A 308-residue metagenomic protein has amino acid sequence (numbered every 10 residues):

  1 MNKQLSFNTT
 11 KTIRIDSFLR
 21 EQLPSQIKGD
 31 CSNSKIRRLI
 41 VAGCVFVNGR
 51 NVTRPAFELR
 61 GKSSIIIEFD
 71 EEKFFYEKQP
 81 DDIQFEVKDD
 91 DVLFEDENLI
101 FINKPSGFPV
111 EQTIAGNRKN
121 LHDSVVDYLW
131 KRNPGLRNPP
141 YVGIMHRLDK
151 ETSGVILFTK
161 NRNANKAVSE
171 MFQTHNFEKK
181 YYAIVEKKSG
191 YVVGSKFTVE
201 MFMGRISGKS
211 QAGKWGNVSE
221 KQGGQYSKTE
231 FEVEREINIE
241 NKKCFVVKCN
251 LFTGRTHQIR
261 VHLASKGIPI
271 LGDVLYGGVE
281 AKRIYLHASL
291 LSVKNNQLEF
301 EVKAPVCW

Functional and structural regions predicted by a protein language model:
N2-W308: RNA pseudouridine synthases
